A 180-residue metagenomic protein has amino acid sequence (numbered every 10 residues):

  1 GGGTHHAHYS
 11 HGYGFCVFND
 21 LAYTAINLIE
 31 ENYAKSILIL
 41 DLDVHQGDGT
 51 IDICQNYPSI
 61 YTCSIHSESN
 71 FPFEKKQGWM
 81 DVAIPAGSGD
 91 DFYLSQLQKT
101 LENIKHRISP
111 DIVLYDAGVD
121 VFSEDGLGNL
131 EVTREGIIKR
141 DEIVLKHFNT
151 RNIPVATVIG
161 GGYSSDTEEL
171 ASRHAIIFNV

Functional and structural regions predicted by a protein language model:
G1-V180: A general "terminal functional-core" signal
